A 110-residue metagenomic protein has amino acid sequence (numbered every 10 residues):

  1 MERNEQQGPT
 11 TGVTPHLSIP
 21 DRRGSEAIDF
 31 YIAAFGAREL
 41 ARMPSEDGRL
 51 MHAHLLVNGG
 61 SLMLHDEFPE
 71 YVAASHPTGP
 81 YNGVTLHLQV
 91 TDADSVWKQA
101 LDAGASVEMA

Functional and structural regions predicted by a protein language model:
M1-S18, I28-A110: Vicinal oxygen chelate
D21-R23: Hydrophobic ligand-binding cavity/cleft-lining segments
